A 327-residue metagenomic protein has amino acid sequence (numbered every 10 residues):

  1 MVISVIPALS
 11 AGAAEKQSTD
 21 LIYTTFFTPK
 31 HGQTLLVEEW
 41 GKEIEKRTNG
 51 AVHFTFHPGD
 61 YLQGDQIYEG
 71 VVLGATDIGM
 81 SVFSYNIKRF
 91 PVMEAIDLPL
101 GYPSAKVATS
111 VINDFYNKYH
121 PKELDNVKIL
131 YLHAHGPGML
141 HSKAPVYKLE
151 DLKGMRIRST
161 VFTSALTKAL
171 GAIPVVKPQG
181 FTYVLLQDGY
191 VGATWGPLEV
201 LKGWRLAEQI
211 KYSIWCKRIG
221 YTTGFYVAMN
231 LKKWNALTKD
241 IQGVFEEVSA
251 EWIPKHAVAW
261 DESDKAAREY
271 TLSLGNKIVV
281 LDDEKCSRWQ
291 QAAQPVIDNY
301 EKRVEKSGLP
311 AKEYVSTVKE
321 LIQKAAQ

Functional and structural regions predicted by a protein language model:
M1-A8: Bacterial N-terminal signal peptides
A8-A11, F115: Extended hydrophobic/Leu-rich segments
G12-K106, K122-Q327: N-terminal secretory/targeting leader peptides
S110-E123: Signature of the catalytic double-stranded beta-helix
